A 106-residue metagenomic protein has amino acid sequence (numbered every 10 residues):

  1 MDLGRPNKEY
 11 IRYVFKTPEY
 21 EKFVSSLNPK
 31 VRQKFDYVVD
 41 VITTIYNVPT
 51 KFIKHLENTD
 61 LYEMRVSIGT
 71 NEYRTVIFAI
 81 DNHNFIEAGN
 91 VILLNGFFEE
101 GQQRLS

Functional and structural regions predicted by a protein language model:
M1-E72, H83-N90, F98-S106: Basic, Lys/Arg-enriched alpha-helical interface segments
R74-I77: A short loop-to-beta-strand scaffold at the N-terminal edge of the catalytic core in hydrolase folds
L94: Conserved catalytic cores of phosphodiester-cleaving nucleases, focusing on short active-site segments
